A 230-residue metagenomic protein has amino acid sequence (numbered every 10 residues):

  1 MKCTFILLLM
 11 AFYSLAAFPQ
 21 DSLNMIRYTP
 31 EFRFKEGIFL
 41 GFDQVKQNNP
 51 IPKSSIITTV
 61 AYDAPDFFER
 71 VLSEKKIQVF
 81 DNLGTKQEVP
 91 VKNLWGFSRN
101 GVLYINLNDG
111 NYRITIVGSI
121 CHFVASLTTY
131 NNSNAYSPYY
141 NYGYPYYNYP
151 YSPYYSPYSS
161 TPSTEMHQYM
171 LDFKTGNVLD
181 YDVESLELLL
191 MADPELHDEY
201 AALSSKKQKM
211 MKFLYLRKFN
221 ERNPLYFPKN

Functional and structural regions predicted by a protein language model:
M1-M25: Bacterial Sec-dependent N-terminal signal peptides
F5-F12, L186, L216-F219: Generic hydrophobic secondary-structure signal
L9, F67-E69, S205: Generic marker of residues within folded, mature protein domains
L23-L196: Aromatic-patch recognition
L189-N230: C-terminal partner/receptor-binding element of secreted or periplasmic proteins
